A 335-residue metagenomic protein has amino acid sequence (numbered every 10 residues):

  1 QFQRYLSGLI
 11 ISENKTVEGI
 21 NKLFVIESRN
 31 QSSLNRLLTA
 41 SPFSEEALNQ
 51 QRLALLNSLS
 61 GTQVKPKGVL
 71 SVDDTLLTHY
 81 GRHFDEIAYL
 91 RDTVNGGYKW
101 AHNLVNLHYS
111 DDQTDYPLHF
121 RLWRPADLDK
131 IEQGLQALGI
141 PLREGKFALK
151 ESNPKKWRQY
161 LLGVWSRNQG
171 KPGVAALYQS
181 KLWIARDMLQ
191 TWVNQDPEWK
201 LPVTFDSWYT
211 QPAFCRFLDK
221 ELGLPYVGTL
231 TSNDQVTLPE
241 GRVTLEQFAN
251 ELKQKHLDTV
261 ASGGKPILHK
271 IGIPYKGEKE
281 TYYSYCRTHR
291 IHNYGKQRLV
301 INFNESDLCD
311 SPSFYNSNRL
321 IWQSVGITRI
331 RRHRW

Functional and structural regions predicted by a protein language model:
F2-I11: Short, amphipathic alpha-helical "recognition" segments used to contact nucleic acids or chromatin
L6, T39-E151, P274, H289: Active-site-proximal, Lys/Arg-enriched surface segment that forms a nucleic-acid-binding/basic interface patch
S12-R82, E86-Y89, T191, C215 (+3 more regions): Electropositive nucleic-acid engagement tracts
I20-N21, P66-Y80, L107, P202-Y209 (+3 more regions): Short, conserved catalytic/metal-binding motifs centered on acidic residues
A54-L59, K171-L201: Short, basic/hydrophobic alpha-helical segments
Q113-G170, V174, Y178, V227 (+1 more regions): An anionic, glycine-rich sequence signature occurring as long contiguous blocks
Y209, K220-E221: Contiguous mid-protein beta-loop-alpha structural module that forms a pocket-lining wall or clamp of enzyme active
G223-T229: Short hydrophobic/aromatic-enriched beta-strand-loop microsegments
